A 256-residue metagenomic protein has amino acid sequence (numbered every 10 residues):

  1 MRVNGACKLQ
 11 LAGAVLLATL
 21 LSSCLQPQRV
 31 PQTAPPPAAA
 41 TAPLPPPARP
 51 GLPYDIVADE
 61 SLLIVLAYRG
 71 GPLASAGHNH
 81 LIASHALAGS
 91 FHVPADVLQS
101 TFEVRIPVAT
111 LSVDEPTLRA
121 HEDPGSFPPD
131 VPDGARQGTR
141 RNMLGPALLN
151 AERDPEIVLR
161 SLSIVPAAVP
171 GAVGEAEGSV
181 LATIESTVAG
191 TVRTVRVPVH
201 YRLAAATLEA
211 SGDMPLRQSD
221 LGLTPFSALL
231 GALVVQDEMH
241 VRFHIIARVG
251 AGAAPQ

Functional and structural regions predicted by a protein language model:
R2-G13: Bacterial N-terminal signal peptides that target proteins for export
A6, S22-C24: A composition/secondary-structure signal for short, hydrophobic, low-basic-content segments with alpha-helix propensity
A12-S22: Bacterial N-terminal signal peptides
C24-Q256: Low-complexity, acidic/polar, glycine-enriched regions of mature
